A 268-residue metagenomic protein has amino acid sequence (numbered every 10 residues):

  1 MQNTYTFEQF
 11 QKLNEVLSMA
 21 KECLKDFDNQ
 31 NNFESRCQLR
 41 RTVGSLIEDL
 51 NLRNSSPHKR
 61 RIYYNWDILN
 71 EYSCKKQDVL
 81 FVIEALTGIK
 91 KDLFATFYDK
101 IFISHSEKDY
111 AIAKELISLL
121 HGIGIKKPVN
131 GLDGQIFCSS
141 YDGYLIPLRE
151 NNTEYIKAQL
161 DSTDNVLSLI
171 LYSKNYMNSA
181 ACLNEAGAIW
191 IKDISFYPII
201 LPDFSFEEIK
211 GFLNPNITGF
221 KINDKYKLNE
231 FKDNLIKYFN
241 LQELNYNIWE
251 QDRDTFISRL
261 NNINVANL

Functional and structural regions predicted by a protein language model:
Q2-S35, Y64-G88, D92-A95, K114 (+1 more regions): C-terminal interaction surface of TIR/SEFIR-family domains
R40, K174-I191: Conserved TIR/SEFIR loop-to-helix hotspot centered on a Trp-containing motif with a nearby acidic residue
D109, A113-I117, C182: Short, highly selective alpha-helical patches that border small-molecule cofactor pockets in redox/cofactor-processing
H121-Q159, K174-S179: Conserved BB-loop
I125-V129, G187-P198, P202: Arginine/glycine-rich "motif VI" loop of SF2 helicases in the C-terminal RecA-like domain
D142, K174-N175, F196, I200-E207: Short beta-alpha junction loops
L145-P147, N178-A181, S205-F212: Switch/connector loops and helix/strand junctions flanking conserved nucleotide-binding motifs in nucleotide-processing
L167-I170: Inter-motif core of Ras-like GTPase G domains
